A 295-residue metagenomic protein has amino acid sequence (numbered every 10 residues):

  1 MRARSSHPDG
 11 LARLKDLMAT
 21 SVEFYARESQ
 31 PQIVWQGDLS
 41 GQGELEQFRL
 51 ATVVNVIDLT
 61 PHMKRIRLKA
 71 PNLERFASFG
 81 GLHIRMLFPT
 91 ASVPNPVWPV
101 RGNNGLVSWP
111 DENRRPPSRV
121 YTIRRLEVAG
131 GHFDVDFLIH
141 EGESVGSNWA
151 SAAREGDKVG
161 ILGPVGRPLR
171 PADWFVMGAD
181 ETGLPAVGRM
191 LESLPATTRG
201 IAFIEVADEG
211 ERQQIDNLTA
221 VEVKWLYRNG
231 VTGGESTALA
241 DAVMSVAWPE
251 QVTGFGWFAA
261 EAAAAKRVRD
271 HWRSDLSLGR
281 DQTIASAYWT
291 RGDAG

Functional and structural regions predicted by a protein language model:
R2-G295: Extended, composition-driven regions rather than compact fold-specific motifs
